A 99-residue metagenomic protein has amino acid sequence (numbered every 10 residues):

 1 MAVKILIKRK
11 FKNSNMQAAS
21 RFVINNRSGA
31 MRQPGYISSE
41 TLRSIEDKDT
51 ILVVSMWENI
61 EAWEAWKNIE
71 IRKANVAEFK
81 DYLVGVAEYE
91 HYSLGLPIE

Functional and structural regions predicted by a protein language model:
M1-V3, Q17-A18, P34-Y36: Short, flexible segments with low predicted structural confidence
V3-K10, E40-K67: Short, well-ordered beta-strand segments in beta-rich or mixed alpha/beta enzyme and ligand-binding folds
K10-S20: Short, surface-exposed ligand-recognition loops at beta-strand->loop->(often short) alpha-helix junctions that present
R21, N25-S38, M56-E90: An amphipathic, aromatic/His-enriched active-site/gating alpha helix that lines ligand/cofactor pockets
E40, D49, V86-A87, L96: Solvent-exposed, flexible loop/coil residues
S93-E99: Short, low-order "capping/linker" segments at domain edges
